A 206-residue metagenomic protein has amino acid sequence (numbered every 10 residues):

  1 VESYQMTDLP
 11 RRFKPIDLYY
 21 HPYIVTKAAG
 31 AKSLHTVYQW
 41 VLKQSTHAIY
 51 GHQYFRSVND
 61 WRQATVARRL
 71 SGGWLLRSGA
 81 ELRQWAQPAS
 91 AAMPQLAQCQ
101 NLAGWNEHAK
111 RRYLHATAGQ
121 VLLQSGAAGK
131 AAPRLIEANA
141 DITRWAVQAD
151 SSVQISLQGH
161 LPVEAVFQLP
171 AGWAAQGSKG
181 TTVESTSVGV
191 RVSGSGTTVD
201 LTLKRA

Functional and structural regions predicted by a protein language model:
V1-R56: Catalytic grooves of carbohydrate-active enzymes
W40-V41, S45-A206: Non-catalytic C-terminal accessory domains or segments of carbohydrate-active enzymes
